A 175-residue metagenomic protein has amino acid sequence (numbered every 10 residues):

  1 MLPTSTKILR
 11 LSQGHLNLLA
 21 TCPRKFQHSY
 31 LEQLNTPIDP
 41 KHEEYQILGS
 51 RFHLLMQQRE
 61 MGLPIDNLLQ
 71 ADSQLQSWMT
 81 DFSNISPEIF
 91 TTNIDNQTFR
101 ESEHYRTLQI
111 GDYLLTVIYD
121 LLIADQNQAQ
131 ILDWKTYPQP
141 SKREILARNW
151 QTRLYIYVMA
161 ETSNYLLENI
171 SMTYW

Functional and structural regions predicted by a protein language model:
M1-L122: Metal-dependent nuclease catalytic cores that hydrolyze phosphodiester bonds in DNA/RNA, characterized by
H104-W175: Mg2+/Mn2+-dependent nuclease catalytic core
